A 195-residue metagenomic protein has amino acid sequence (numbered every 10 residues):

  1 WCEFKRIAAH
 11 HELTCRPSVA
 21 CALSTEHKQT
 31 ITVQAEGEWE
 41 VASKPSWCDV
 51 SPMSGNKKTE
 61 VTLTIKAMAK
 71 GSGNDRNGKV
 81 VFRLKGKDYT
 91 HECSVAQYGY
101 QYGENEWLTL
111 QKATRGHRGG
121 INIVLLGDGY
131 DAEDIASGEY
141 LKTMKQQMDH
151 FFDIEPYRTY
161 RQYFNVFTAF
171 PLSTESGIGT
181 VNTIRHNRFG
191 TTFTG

Functional and structural regions predicted by a protein language model:
C2-R6, K87-G99: C-terminal edge beta-strand
A9-V41: Solvent-exposed, low-complexity, repeat-rich "mucin-like" stalks and linkers
E12, A35-T62: Surface-exposed binding patches on compact interaction domains or structured appendages
E26-T30, E60-T62, T90-E92: Intrinsic-disorder/low-complexity, polar/charged segments enriched in Ser/Thr/Lys/Arg/Asp/Glu/Gln
I31-V33, V41, C48, I65 (+2 more regions): Extracellular/surface recognition and adhesion modules
K44-C48, K85-K87, D128: Change "in extracellular beta-sheet-rich domains … of secreted and cell-surface proteins" to "in beta-sheet-rich domains
G73-G86: A short beta-strand micro-motif common to beta-rich folds, especially ectodomain repeats
Y100-G195: Zn2+-dependent metallopeptidase catalytic core
